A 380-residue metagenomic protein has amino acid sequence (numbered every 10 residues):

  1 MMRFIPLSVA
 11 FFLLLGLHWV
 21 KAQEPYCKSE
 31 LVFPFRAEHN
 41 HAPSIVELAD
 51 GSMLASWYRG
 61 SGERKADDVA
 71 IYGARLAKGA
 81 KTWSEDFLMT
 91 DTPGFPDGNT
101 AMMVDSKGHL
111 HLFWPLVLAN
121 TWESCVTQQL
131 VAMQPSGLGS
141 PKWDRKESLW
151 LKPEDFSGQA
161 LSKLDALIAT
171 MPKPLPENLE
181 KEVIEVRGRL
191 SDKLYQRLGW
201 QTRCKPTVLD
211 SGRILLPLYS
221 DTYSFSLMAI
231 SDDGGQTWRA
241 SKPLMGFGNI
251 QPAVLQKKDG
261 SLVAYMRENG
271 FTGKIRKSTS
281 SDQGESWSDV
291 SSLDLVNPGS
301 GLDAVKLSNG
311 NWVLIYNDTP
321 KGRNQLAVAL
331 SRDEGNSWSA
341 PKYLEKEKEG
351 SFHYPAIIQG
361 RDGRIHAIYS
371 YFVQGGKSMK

Functional and structural regions predicted by a protein language model:
M1-E24: Bacterial Sec-dependent N-terminal signal peptides
Q23-K380: Asp-box/BNR beta-propeller blade signature and adjacent active/binding-site loops in extracellular glycan-interacting
